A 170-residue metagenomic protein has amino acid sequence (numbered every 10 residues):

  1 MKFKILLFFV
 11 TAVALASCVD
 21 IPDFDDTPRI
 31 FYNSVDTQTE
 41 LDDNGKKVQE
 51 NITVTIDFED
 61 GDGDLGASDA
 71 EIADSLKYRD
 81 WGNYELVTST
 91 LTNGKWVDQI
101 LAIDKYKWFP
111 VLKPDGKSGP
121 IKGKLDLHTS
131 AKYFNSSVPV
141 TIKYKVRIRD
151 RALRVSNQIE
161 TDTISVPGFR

Functional and structural regions predicted by a protein language model:
M1-I5: Positively charged n-region of N-terminal signal peptides that target proteins for export
F8: Active-site-adjacent beta-strand anchor residues
A14-S17: C-terminal motif of bacterial Sec signal peptides marking the signal peptidase cleavage site
V19-P22: Bacterial signal peptide processing site
T27-R170: First exposed extracellular module after export/assembly in secreted or surface-exposed proteins
